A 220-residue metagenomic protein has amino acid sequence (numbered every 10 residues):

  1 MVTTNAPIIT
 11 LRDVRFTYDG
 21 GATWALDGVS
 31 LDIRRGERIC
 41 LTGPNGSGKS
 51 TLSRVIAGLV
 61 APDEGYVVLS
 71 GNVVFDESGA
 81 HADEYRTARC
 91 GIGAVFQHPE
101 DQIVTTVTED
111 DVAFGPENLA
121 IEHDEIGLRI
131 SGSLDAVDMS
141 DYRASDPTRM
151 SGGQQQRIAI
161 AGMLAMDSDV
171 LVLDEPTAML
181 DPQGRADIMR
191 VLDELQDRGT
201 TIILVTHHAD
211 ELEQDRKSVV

Functional and structural regions predicted by a protein language model:
T42-P44: The feature captures the beta-strand-to-loop junction immediately N-terminal to the Walker
A57: Helix-to-loop junction immediately C-terminal to a conserved catalytic motif
G65-E77, A88: Conserved ABC transporter NBD signature motif
D124-Y142: Conserved ABC ATPase "signature" region
D146-M150, Q154: Conserved ABC ATPase signature
L171-D174: Catalytic Walker B motif of ABC-type/P-loop ATPase nucleotide-binding domains
P182-G184: Helix N-cap at the start of a conserved alpha-helix in ABC-type nucleotide-binding domains
